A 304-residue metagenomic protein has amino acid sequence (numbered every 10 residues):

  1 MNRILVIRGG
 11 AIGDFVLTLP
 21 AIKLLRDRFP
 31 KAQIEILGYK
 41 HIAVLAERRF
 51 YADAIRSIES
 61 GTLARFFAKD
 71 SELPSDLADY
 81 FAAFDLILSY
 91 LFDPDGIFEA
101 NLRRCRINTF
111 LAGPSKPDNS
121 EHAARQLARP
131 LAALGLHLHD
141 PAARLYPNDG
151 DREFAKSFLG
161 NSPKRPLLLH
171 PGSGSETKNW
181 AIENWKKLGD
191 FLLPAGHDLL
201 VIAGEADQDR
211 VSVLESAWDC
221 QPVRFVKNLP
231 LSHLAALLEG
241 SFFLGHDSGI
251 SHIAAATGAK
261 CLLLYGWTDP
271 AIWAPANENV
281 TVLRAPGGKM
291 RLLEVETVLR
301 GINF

Functional and structural regions predicted by a protein language model:
M1-F304: Catalytic machinery of carbohydrate-active enzymes, primarily nucleotide-sugar-dependent glycosyltransferases
